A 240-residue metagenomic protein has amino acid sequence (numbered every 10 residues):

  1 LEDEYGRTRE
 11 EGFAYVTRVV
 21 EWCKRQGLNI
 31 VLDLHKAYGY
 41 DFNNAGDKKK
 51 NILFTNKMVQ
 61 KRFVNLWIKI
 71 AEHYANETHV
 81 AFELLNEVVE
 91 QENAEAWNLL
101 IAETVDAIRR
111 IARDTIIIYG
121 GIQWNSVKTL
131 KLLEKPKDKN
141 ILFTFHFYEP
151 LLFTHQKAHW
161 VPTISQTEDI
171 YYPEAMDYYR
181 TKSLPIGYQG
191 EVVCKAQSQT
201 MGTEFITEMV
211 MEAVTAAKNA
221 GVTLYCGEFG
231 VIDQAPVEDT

Functional and structural regions predicted by a protein language model:
L1-I116, G121-T129, N140, V237: Active-site mouth of glycoside hydrolases
I117, L132-T240: Substrate-binding clefts and catalytic carboxylate motifs of secreted carbohydrate-active enzymes
